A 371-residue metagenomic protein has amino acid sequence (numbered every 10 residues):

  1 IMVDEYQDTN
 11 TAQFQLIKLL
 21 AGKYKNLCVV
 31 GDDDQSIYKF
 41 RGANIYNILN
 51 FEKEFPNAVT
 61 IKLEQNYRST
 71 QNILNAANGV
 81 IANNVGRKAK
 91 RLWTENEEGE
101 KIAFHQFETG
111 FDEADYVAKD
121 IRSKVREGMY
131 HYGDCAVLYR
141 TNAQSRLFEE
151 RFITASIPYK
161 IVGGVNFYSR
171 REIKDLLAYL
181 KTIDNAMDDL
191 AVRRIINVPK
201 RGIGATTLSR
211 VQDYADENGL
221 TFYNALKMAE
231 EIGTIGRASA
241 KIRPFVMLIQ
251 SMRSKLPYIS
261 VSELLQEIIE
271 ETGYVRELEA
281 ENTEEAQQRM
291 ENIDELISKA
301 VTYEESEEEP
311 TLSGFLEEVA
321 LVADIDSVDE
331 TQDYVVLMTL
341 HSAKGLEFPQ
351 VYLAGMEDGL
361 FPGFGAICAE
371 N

Functional and structural regions predicted by a protein language model:
I1-E5, T9, Q13-L16, L20 (+5 more regions): Structural preference for long, well-ordered alpha-helical segments in enzyme cores
I1-M2, T11-L16, V29, K39 (+4 more regions): Accessory N-terminal region flanking or inserted into the helicase ATPase core in nucleic-acid motor proteins
I1-N50, Q65-S69, I268: Conserved helicase NTPase motor core
K23-N26, D32-D34, F55-T60, E98-I102 (+4 more regions): Short glycine-/polar-rich loops that comprise or flank the Walker A/P-loop and associated switch/sensor motifs
G31-D34, R41-I45, Q65-Y67, A77-N78 (+4 more regions): A short beta-strand-to-loop transition that corresponds to the Sensor-1 phosphate-sensing loop of AAA+ P-loop ATPases
D34-R41, R68-S69, I161-D184, I196: Short alpha-helix plus adjacent loop in nuclease-associated cores
P56-V59, E64-P158, K181-N185, S239 (+2 more regions): Helicase P-loop NTPase motor core
S145-I157, R170, L177-N371: Conserved helicase C-terminal RecA-like lobe
